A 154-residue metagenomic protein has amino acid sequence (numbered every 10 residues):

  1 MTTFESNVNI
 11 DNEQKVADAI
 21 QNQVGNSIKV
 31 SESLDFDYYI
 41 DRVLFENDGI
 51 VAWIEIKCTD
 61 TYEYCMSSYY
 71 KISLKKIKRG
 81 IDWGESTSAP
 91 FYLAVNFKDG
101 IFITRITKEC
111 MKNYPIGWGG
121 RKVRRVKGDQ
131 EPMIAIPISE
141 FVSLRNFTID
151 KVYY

Functional and structural regions predicted by a protein language model:
M1-L34: Acidic-basic catalytic patches of nuclease active cores, encompassing PD-(D/E)XK and other metal-cofactor nuclease
T2-F4, D18, N22, F45-D48 (+1 more regions): Non-catalytic C-terminal interaction segments of nucleic acid-processing enzymes
N26-D48: Active-site metal-binding core of divalent-cation-utilizing nuclease and nuclease-like domains
E32-S33, I56-K57, A94-F97: Short His-Asn-centered micro-motif
D37-Y39, G49-W53, S86-S88: Short connector loops at helix/strand junctions that flank enzyme active sites, especially segments positioning acidic
R42-L44, G49-E63: Conserved catalytic cores of phosphodiester-cleaving nucleases, focusing on short active-site segments
I56-I77: Short beta-strand-loop-alpha-helix junction that forms the active-site gateway of nucleic-acid-processing nucleases
D82-A94, K98: Mid-chain, well-packed structural core segment of small domains
